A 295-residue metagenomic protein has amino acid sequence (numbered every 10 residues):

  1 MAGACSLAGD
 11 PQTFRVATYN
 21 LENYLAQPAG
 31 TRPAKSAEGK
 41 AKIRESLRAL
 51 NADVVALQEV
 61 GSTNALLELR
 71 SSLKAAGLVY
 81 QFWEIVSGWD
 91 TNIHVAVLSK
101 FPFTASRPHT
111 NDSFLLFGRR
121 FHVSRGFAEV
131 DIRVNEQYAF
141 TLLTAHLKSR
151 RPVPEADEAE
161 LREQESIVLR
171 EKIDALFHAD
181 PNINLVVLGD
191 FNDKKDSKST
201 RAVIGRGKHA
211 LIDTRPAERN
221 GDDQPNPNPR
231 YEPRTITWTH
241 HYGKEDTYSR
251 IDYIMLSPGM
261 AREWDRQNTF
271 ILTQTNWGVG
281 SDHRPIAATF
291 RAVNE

Functional and structural regions predicted by a protein language model:
A4-A76, Q81-I93, S166-I167, R291-E295: N-terminal, active-site-proximal structural segment of metallo-dependent hydrolase catalytic domains
G9-Q12, R48-A49, K74-L78, W89-N92 (+5 more regions): Extracellular/periplasmic catalytic domains that process cell-envelope and extracellular macromolecules
V16-L21, S46-L69, V130, L142 (+4 more regions): Active-site beta-strand/loop signature of hydrolases that rely on acidic residues for catalysis
L21-L25, V60-N64, G88-N92, P102-T104 (+5 more regions): Solvent-exposed loop/turn segments at secondary-structure junctions within structured extracellular/periplasmic domains
P28-A34, N51-E59, W83-I85, L116-F117 (+4 more regions): Second-shell loop/turn segments in exported
G61-N64, E68-L147: Structured beta-strand-rich core segments of catalytic domains in phosphoester-bond hydrolases
H122, A175-L185, N192-E295: Metal-dependent phosphoester-hydrolase catalytic domains
A128, I132-R219: Extracytoplasmic, non-cytosolic globular domains
